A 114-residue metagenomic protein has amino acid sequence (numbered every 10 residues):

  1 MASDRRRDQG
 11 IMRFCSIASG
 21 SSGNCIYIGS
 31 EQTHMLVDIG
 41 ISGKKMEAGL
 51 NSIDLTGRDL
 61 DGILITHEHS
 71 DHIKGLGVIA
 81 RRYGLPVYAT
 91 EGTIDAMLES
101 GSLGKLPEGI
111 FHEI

Functional and structural regions predicted by a protein language model:
A2-I53: Conserved beta-strand hairpin/beta-sheet module of binuclear metal-dependent hydrolase folds, prominently
Q9, R82, L106-E108: Short, well-ordered coil/turn elements that cap or connect secondary structure elements
F14, V87, G109-F111: Generic structural signal for residues in well-ordered beta-strands
G43-T93: Active-site metal-binding motif and surrounding structural segment of the metallo-beta-lactamase
E91-I114: Metallo-beta-lactamase
